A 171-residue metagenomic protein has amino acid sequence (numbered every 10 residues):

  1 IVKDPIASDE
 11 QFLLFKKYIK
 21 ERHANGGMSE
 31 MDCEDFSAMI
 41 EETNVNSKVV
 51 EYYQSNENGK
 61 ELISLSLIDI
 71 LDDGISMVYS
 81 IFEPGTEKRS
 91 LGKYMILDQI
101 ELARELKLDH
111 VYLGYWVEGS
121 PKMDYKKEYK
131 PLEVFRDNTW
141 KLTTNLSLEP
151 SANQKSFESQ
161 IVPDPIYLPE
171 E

Functional and structural regions predicted by a protein language model:
I1-K88: A conserved beta-strand-loop-helix scaffold within acyl/acetyltransferase catalytic domains
K3-D4, L113-E171: Terminal substrate-recognition subdomain of acyl/acetyltransferases
S8, A38-N44, K93-Y94, L106-L113 (+1 more regions): Noncatalytic linker/hinge segments flanking ATPase motor cores
D9-F12, C33, Y79, D109 (+3 more regions): Generic intrinsically disordered, low-complexity segments enriched for polar/acidic and small residues
A24-G27, R89-Y94, E101-R104, F135-W140 (+2 more regions): Glycine-rich loops and low-complexity Gly/Arg-rich segments that provide flexible linkers or classic glycine-based
E30-E34, P84-G85, I96-I100, K107-H110 (+2 more regions): Short C-terminal domain-edge/linker segments immediately following a structured domain
E51-N56, K60-F135: Aromatic (often tryptophan-rich) hydrophobic motifs at membrane interfaces
